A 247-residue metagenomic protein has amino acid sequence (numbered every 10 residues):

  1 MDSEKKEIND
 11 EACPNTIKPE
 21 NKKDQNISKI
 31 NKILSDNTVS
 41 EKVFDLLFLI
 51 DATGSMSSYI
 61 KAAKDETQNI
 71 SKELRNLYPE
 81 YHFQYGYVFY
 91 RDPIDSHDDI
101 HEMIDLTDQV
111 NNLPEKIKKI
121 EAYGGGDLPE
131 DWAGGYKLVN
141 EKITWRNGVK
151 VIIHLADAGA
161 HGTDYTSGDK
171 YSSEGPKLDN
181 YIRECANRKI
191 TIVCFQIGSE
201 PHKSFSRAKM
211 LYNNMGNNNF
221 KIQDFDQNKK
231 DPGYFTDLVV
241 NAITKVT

Functional and structural regions predicted by a protein language model:
D2-T247: Divalent cation-coordinating acidic motifs and surrounding scaffolds that mediate Ca2+/Mg2+/Mn2+/Zn2+-dependent binding
